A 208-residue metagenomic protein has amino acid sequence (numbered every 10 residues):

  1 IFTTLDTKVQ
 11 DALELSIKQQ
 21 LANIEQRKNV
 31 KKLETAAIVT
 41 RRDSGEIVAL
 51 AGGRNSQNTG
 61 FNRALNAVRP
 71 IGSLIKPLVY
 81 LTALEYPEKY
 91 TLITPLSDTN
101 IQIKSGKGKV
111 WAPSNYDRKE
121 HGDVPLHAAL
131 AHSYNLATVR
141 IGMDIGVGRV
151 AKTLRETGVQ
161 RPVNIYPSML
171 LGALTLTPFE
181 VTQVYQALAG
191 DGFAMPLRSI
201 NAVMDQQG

Functional and structural regions predicted by a protein language model:
I1-Q26: Conserved, well-ordered alpha-helix/loop/beta-strand core segments that scaffold catalytic motifs
I1-T4, E25, F61-R69, A112-D117 (+3 more regions): Second-shell loop/turn segments in exported
L13, S44-G45, V68-L96, A129 (+1 more regions): Active-site SXXK
N29-Q57, T153-T157, N201-D205: A short, well-structured edge-of-sheet supersecondary motif
V30-T35, N58-L78, L92-P95, T99 (+2 more regions): Short active-site loop at a secondary-structure junction that contains or immediately precedes the catalytic residue(s)
K89-V150, A194, M204-G208: Conserved catalytic neighborhood of penicillin-recognizing serine enzymes
I145-R161: Short, charged, amphipathic alpha-helices and their helix-cap/turn boundaries
E156-G208: Active-site-proximal helix/loop microenvironment of the serine DD-peptidase/beta-lactamase transpeptidase fold
